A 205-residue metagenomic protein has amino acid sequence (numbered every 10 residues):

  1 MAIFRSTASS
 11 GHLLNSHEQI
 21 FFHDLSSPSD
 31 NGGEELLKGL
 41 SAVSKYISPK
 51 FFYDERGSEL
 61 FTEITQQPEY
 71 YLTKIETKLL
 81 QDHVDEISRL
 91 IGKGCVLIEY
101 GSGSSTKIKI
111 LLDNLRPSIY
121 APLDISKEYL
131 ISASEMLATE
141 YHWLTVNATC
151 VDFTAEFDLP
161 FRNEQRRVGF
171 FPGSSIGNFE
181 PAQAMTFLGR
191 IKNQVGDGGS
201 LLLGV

Functional and structural regions predicted by a protein language model:
A2-K50, S58: N-terminal auxiliary segments of SAM/dcSAM-dependent transferases
K45-G94: Class I SAM-dependent methyltransferase Rossmann-like catalytic core, especially the SAM/SAH-binding loop
G94-G103: Conserved class I S-adenosyl-L-methionine
S105-K109: Glycine-rich SAM-binding Motif I of class I
L112-A155: Class I SAM-dependent methyltransferase SAM/SAH-binding core
F157-E164: Short amphipathic alpha-helix with an adjacent loop that forms part of the alpha/beta core around
M185-D197: A short glycine-rich, Lys/Arg-flanked "PGG" loop and its adjoining helix->strand segment in the class I
V195-V205: Conserved beta-strand signature within the Rossmann-like core of class I S-adenosyl-L-methionine
